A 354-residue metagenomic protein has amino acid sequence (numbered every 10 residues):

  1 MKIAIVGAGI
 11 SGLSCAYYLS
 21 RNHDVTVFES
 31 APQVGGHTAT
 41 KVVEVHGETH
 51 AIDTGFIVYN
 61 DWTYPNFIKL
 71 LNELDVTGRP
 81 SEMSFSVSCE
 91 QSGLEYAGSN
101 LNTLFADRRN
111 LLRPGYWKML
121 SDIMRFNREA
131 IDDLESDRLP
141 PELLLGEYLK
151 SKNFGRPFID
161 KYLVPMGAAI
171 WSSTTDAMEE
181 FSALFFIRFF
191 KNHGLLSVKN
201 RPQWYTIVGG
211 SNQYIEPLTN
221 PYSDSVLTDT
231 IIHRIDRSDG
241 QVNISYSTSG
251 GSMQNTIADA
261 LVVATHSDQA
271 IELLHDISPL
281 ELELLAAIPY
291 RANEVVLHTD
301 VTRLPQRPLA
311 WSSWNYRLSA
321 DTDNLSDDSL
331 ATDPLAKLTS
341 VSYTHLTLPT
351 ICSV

Functional and structural regions predicted by a protein language model:
I3-V25: N-terminal Rossmann-like FAD-binding beta1-loop-alpha1 element of flavoenzymes
S11, Q33, D268: Conserved Rossmann-like nucleotide-cofactor binding loop
N22-V42: Glycine-rich FAD pyrophosphate-binding loop
V42-F67: N-terminal glycine-rich dinucleotide-binding loop that anchors FAD/FMN and/or NAD(P) in oxidoreductases
D61-A183: Mobile amphipathic helical/loop "lid" adjacent to a hydrophobic cofactor/ligand pocket
F189-S238: Helical element adjacent to the flavin cofactor pocket in flavoenzyme catalytic cores
R237, Y246-N324: Central helical "cap/lid" subdomain
T344-T350: Conserved small/polar residues in nucleotide/adenosyl-binding loops
